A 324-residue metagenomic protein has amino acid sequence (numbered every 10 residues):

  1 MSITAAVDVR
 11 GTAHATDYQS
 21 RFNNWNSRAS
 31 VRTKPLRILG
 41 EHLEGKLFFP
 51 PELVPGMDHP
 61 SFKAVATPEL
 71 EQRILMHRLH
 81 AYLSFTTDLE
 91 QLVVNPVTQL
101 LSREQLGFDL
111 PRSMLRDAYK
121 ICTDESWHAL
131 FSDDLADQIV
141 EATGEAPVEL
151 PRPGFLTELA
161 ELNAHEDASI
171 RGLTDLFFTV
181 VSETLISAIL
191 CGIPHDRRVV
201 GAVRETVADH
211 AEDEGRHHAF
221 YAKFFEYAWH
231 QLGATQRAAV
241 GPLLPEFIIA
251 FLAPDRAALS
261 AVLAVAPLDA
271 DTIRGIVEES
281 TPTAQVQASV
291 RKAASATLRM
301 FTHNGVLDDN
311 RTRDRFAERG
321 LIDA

Functional and structural regions predicted by a protein language model:
M1-R116, Q138-L173, H230-A324: Terminal targeting/low-complexity segments that flank the catalytic cores of oxidoreductases
A81-S84, R116, T123, T174-F177 (+2 more regions): A generic "alpha-helical surface" signal
T86-V94, I121-A136, T179-S187, H210-Y221 (+1 more regions): Alpha-helical transition-metal enzyme core signature, strongest for iron centers
L100-E104, I121-D124, H128, S132-A142 (+1 more regions): Mid-sequence acidic-hydrophobic segments that form the walls of catalytic/ligand-binding cavities or oligomerization
P153-V207, A211: Loop-centered beta-sheet repeat module
I189-F247: Aromatic-anchored, glycine/proline-accented short structural segments that stabilize local strand-turns or short
